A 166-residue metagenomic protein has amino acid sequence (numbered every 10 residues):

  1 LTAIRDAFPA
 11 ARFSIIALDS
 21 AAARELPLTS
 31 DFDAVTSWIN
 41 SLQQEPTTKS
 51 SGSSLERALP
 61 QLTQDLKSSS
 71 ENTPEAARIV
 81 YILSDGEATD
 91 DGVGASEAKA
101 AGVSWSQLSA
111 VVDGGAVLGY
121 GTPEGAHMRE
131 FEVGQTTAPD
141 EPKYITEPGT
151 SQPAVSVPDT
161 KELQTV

Functional and structural regions predicted by a protein language model:
L1-L26: Von Willebrand factor
T2-A10, N40, Q44, T63-E71: Sec-exported extracytoplasmic/periplasmic mature domains
A10, L18-A21, S30-D31, Q44 (+2 more regions): Solvent-exposed coil/turn segments that connect beta secondary-structure elements in extracytoplasmic/periplasmic
R12-L18, I79-L83, G114-V117: Soluble periplasmic/extracytoplasmic beta-strand elements of cell-envelope proteins
A23-R57: Short, charged loop segments at secondary-structure junctions
D31-A34, W38, L55-D65, L108 (+1 more regions): Stable alpha-helical elements in mature extracytoplasmic
E45, L55-D113: Exposed acidic/Ser/Thr-rich ligand/metal-binding surfaces
G86-Q164: VWA/integrin I-like adhesion module and closely mimicked acidic/polar interface patches used
